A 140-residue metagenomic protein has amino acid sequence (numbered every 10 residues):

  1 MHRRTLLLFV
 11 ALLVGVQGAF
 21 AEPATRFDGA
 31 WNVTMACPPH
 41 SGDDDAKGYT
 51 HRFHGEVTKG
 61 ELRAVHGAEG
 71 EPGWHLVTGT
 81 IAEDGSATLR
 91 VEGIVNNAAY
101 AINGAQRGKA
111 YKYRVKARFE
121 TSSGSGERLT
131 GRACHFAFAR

Functional and structural regions predicted by a protein language model:
M1-L7: Bacterial N-terminal signal peptides that target proteins for export
L7-G15: Bacterial N-terminal signal peptides
V16-P23: Sec/Tat signal peptide C-region and signal peptidase I cleavage site
P23-R140: Central antiparallel beta-sheet cores of small beta-barrel/beta-sandwich binding domains
